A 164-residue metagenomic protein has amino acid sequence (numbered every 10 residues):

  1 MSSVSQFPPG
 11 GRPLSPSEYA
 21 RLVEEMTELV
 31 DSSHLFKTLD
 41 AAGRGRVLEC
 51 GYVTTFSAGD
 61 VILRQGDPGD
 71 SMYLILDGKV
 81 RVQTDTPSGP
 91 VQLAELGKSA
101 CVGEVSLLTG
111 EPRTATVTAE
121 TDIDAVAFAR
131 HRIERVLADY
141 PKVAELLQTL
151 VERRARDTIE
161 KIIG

Functional and structural regions predicted by a protein language model:
M1-G164: Cytosolic regulatory regions built on CNB/CRP/Popeye-like sensor folds
